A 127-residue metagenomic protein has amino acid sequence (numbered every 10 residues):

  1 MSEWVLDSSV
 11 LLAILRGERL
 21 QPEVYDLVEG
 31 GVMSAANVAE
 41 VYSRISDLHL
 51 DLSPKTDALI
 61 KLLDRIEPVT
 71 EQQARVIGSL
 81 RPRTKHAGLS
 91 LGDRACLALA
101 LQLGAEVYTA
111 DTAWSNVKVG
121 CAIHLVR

Functional and structural regions predicted by a protein language model:
M1-E3, I66, L97-R127: Acidic, PIN/NYN-like endoribonuclease modules and their adjacent C-terminal/linker elements
M1-M33, I45-D57: Short, well-structured N-terminal submotif of metal-dependent ribonuclease cores
V10-L11, N37, Q73, A95-C96 (+1 more regions): Alpha-helix capping/helix-boundary segments
E23, A58-L59, S79-R83: Glycine/charged-rich beta-loop-alpha catalytic/anionic-binding loops adjacent to active sites
A36-E67, Q72: Active-site-proximal, substrate-binding regions of enzyme catalytic domains and RNA-binding/basic surfaces
L48-L52, T84-K85, H124-R127: Short, hinge-like loop/turn segments at secondary-structure boundaries
E67-Y108: Active-site neighborhoods of divalent-metal-dependent phosphate/nucleic-acid chemistry enzymes
